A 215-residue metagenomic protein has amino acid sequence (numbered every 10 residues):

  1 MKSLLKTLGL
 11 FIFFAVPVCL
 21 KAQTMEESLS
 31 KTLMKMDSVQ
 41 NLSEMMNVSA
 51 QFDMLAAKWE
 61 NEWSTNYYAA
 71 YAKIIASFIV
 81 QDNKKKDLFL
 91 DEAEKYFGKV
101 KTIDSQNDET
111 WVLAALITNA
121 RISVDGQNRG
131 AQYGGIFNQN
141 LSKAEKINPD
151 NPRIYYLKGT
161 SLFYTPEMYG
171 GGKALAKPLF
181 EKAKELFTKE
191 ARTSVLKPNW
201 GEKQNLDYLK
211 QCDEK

Functional and structural regions predicted by a protein language model:
M1-L29: Bacterial Sec-dependent N-terminal signal peptides
T24-M36, K58-V80, S105-D125, N151-T165 (+1 more regions): Amphipathic alpha-helical repeat scaffolds of TPR domains
S38-F52, K85-Y96, G130-N138, K177-K184: Helix-turn-helix repeat elements of alpha-solenoid scaffolds
L55, V100, K143-A144, A183: Canonical positions in the second alpha-helix
D87-Q139: Hydrophobic, well-structured mid-protein blocks that either form specific transmembrane helices
R129-Y164: A contiguous pocket-lining binding segment that forms or flanks enzyme active sites
L175-P178, K182-K215: Terminal, low-structured helical/coil segments at or just beyond the last alpha-helical repeat
